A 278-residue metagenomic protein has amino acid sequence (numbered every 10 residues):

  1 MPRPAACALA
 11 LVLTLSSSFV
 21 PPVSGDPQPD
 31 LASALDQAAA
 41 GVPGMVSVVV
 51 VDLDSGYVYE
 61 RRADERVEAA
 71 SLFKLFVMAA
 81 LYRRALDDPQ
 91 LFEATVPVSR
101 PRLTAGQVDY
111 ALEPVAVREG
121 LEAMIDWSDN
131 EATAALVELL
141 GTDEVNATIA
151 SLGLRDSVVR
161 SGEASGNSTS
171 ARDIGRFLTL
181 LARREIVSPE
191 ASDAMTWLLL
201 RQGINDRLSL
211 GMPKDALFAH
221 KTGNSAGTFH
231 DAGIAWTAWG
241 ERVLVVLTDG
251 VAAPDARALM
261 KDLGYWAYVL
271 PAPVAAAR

Functional and structural regions predicted by a protein language model:
M1-A8: Bacterial N-terminal signal peptides that target proteins for export
A8-S18: Bacterial N-terminal signal peptides
V23-A38, D54, R184-G203, S225-R278: Structured C-terminal helix/loop/strand segments within mature extracytoplasmic catalytic/sensor domains
P43-R66: Short, conserved catalytic-motif segment at the N-terminal edge
M45, A116, L121, T133-I186: Mid-domain, small-residue-enriched loop/turn segments at the edges of structured enzyme/sensor domains
G56, E68-V98, L244: Active-site SXXK
R83-R118, V137: Active-site-proximal loop and beta-strand segments within enzyme catalytic domains
N167-T222: A conserved catalytic-loop motif detector
